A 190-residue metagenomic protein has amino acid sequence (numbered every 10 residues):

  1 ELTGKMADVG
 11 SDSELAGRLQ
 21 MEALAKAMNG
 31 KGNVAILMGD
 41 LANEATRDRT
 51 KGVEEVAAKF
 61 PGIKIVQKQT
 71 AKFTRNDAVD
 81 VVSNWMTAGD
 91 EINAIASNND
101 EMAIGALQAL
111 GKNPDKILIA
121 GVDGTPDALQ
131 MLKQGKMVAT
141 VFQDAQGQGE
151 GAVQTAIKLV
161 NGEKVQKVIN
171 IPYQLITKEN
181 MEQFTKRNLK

Functional and structural regions predicted by a protein language model:
E1-K190: A residue-level marker of the well-folded mature domains of exported/periplasmic proteins
